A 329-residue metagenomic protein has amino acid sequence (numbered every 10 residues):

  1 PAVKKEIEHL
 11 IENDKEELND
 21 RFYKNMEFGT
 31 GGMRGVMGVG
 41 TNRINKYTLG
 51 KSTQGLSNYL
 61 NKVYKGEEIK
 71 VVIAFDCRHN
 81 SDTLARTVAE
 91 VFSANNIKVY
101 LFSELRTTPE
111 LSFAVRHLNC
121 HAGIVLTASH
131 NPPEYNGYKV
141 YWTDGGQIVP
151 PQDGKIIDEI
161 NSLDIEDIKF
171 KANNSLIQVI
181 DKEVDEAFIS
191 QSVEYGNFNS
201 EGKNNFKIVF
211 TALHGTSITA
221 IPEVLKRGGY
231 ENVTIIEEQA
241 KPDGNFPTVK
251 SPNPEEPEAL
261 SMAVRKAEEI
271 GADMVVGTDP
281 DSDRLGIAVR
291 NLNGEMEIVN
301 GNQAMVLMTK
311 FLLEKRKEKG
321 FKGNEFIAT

Functional and structural regions predicted by a protein language model:
P1-V88, Q178-N205, T216: An N-terminal, well-structured beta->alpha segment
E17-F22, M26, N136-A259, K266: Gly/Ser/Thr-enriched, mixed-charge loops and adjacent short helices that form phosphate/oxyanion-binding elements
E27-R43, G66-I69, E90-A94, L163-I180 (+3 more regions): Gly-rich Lys/Arg/Thr-decorated short loops/hinges at beta-loop-alpha junctions or inter-strand turns that position
S57-K65, R265, T309-F321: Short, basic/hydrophobic alpha-helical segments
V72-Y135, E231-I287: N-terminal small/polar loop signature for handling phosphorylated ligands or for N-terminal nucleophile
T87-N95, L118-N119, K139-Q147, E223-E231 (+1 more regions): A glycine- and small-aliphatic-rich helix-loop capping segment at beta-alpha/alpha-beta transitions that lines
S103, L163-V184, N291-T329: Proline/glycine-rich low-complexity loops and linkers
I124, S129, N136-I157, L285-E314: Glycine-rich phosphate-binding loop of actin/hexokinase-like ATP-binding domains
